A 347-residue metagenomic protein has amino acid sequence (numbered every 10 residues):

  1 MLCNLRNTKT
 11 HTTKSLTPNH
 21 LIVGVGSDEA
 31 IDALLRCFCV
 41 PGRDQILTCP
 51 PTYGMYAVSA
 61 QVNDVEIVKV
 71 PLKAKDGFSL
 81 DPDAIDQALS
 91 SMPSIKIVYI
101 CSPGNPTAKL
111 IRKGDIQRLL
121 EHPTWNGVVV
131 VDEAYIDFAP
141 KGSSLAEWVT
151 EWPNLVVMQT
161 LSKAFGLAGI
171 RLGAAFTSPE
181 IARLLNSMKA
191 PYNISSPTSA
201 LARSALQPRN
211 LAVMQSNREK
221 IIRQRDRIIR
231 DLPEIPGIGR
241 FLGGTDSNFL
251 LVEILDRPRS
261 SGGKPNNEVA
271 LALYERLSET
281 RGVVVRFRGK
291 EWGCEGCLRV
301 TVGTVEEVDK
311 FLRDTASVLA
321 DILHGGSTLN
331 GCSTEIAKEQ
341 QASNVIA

Functional and structural regions predicted by a protein language model:
M1-T124, Y135-W152, V156: Conserved core of the PLP fold type I
N7-S15, V68, A84-Q87, S91-P93 (+3 more regions): Eukaryotic N-terminal low-complexity, Ser/Thr- and Lys/Arg-rich leader segments that predominantly function as
V129-A134: Short beta-strand/loop segment that forms part of the nucleotide-sugar
A139, S178-P179, L255, G303-V305: Residue-level recognition of strand-loop junctions within catalytic nucleotide-signaling folds
N154-E234, R240-L242: PLP-dependent aminotransferase class I/II
G169, D246-N248, W292-G296: Short acidic/glycine-enriched loop/turn segments that link adjacent beta-strands
I221-I222, E234-T280, L298, V302-T304 (+1 more regions): Conserved PLP-binding catalytic core of the aspartate aminotransferase-like
